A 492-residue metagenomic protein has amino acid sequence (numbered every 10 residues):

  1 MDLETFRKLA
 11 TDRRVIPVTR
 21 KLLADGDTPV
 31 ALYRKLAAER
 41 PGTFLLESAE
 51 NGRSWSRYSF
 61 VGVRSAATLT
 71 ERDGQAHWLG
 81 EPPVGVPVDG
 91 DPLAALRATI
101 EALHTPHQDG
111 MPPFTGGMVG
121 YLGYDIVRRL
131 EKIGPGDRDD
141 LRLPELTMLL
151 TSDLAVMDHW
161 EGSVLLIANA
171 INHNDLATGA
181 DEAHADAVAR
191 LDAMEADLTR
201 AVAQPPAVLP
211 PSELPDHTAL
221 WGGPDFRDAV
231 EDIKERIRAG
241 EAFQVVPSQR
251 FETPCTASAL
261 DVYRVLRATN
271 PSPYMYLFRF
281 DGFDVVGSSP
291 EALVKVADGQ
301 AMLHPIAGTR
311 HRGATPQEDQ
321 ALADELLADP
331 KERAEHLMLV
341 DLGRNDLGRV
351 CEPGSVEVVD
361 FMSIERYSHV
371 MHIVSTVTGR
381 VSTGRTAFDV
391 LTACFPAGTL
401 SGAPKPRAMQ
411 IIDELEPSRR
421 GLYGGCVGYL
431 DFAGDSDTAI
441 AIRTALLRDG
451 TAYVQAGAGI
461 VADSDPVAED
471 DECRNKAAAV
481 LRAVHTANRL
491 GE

Functional and structural regions predicted by a protein language model:
M1-E492: Extended alpha-helical targeting/anchoring segments, especially N-terminal organellar/secretory targeting helices
